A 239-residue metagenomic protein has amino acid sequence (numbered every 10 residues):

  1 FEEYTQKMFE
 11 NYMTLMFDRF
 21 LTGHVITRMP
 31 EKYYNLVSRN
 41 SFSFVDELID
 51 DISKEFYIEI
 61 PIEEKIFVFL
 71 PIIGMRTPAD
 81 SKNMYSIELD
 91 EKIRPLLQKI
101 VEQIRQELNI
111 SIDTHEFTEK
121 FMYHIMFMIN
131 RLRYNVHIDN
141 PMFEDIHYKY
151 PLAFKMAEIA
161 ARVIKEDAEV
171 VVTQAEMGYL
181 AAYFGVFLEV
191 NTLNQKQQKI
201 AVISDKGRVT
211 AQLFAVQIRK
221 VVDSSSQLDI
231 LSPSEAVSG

Functional and structural regions predicted by a protein language model:
F1-G239: A cross-family "folded-core" feature that marks the main globular domain of proteins
